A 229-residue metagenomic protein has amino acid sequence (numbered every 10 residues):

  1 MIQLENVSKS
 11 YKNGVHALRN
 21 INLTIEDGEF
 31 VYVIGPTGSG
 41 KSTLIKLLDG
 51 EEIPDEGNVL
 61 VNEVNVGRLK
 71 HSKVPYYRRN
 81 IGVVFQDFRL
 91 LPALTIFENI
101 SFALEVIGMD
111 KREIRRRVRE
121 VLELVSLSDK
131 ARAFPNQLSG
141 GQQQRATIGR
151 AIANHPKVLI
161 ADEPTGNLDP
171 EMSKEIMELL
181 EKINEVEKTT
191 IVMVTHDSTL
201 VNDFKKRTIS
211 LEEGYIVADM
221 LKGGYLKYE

Functional and structural regions predicted by a protein language model:
D49: Helix-to-loop junction immediately C-terminal to a conserved catalytic motif
G57-N65: Conserved ABC transporter NBD signature motif
L94-S101: Short coil-to-helix segment of the ABC ATPase nucleotide-binding domain corresponding to the Q-loop/switch region
A133-Q144: Conserved ABC ATPase signature
A153-K157: A short, proline-enriched helix->beta-strand linker immediately N-terminal to the Walker B motif in ABC-type P-loop
L159-D162: Catalytic Walker B motif of ABC-type/P-loop ATPase nucleotide-binding domains
